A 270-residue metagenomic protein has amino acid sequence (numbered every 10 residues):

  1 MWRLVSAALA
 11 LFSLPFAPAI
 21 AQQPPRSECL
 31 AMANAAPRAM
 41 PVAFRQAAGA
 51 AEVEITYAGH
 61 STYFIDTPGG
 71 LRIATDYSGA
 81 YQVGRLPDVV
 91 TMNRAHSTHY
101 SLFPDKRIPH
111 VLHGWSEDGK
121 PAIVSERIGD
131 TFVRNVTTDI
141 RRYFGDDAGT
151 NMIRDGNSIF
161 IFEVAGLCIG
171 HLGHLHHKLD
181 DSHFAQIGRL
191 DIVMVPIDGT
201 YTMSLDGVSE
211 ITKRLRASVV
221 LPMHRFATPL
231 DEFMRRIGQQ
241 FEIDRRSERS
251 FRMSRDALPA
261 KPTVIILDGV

Functional and structural regions predicted by a protein language model:
V5, G84, D180-F184: Short, structured coil/loop segments at alpha-helix boundaries
V5-P15: Bacterial N-terminal signal peptides
F16-R142, A148, L167-L172, D191-V195 (+2 more regions): Metallo-beta-lactamase
R142-L215, F226-E232: Active-site-proximal loop/helix segments of hydrolase catalytic cores
